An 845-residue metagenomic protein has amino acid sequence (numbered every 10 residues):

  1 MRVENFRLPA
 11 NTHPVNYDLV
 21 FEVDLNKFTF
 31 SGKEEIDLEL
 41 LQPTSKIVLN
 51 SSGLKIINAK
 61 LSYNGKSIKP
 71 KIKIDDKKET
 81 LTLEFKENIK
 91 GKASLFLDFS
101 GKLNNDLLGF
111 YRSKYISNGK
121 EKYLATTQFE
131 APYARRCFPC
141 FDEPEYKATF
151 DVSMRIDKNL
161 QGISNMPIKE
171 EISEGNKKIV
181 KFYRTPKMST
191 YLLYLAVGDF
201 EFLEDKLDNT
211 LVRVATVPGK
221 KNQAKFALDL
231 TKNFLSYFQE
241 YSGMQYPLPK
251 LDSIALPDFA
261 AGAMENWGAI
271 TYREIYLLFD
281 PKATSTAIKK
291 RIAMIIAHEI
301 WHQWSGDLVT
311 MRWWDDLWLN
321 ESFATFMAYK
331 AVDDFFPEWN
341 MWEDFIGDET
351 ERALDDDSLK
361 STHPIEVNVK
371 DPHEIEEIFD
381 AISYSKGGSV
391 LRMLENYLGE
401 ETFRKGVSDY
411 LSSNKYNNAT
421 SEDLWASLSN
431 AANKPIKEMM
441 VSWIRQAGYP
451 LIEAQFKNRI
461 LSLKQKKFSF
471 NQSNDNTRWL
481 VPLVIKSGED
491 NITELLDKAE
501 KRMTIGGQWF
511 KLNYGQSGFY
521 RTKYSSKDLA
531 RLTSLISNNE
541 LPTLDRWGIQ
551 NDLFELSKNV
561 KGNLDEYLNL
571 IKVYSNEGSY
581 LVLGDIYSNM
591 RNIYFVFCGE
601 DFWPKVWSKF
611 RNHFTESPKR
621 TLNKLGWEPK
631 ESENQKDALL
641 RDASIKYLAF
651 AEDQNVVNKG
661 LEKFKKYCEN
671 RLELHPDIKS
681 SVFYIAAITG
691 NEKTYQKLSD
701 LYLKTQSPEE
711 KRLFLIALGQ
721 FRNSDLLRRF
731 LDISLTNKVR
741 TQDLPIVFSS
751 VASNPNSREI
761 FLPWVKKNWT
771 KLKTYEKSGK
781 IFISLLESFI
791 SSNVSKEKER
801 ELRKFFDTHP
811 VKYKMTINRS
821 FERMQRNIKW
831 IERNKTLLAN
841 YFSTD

Functional and structural regions predicted by a protein language model:
M1-S31, P43, N64-K66, N118-L124 (+2 more regions): N-terminal, polar/Ser/Thr-rich
S31-S51: Ligand-binding face of N-terminal immunoglobulin V-set domains in extracellular IgSF glycoproteins
L54-S117, P139, E174-N176, E500-I505: A surface-exposed beta-strand-loop module
K55-S62, I436-K437, S442, Y449-N513: Beta-strand-rich binding/interaction modules
I56, L124, F182, D208 (+6 more regions): Hydrophobic alpha-helical and helix-loop surface patches within well-folded domains that function as non-catalytic
I68-I89, T126-Q128, P132-R135, V217 (+1 more regions): Aromatic/His-enriched, Gly/Pro-containing loop or helix-boundary segments that lie immediately adjacent to catalytic
D98-F200, K225-F226, N368, R521 (+1 more regions): Extended, low-hydrophobicity, Ser/Thr/Pro/Gly-biased non-transmembrane segments
T350-E351, D380-A381, K457, Q472-D475 (+2 more regions): Long, ordered, helix-rich scaffold segments
